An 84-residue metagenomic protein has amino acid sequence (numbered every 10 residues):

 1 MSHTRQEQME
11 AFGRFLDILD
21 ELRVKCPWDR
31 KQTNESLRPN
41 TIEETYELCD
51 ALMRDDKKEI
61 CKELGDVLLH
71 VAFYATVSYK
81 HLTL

Functional and structural regions predicted by a protein language model:
M1-I60: Extended low-complexity intrinsically disordered regions
G65-L69: Glycine-centered tight-turn and secondary-structure capping sites
Y79-L84: Conserved small/polar residues in nucleotide/adenosyl-binding loops
